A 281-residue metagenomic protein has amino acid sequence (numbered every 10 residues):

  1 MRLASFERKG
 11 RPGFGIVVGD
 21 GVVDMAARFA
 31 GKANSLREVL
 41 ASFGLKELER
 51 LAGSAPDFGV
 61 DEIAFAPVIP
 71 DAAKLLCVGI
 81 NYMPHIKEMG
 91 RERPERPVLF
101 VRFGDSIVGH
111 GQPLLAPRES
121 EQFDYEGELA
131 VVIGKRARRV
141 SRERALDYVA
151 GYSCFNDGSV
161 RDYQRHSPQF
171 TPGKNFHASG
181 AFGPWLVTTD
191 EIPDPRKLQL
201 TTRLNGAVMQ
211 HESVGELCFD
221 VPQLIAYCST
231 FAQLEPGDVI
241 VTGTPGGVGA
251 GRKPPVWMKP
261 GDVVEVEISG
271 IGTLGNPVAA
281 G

Functional and structural regions predicted by a protein language model:
M1-P97, E265: N-terminal non-catalytic cap/leader segment that marks the start of a structured domain
A4, F65-P67, K87-G90, L114-F123 (+4 more regions): A generic local secondary-structure boundary/capping motif
S5-E7, R102-G104, Y125-L129, I133-K135 (+3 more regions): Short, structured patches in soluble enzyme cores that scaffold and shape functional sites
K9, K46-E49, P56, E62 (+3 more regions): Catalytic-pocket segment enriched in acidic/His residues
D20-G21, D105, A207, I271: Well-ordered beta-strand scaffold positions
R93-H110, Y125, K259-G270: Structural signature of FAD isoalloxazine-binding scaffolds in flavoprotein oxidoreductases
I133, V140-F155: RNA pseudouridine synthases
